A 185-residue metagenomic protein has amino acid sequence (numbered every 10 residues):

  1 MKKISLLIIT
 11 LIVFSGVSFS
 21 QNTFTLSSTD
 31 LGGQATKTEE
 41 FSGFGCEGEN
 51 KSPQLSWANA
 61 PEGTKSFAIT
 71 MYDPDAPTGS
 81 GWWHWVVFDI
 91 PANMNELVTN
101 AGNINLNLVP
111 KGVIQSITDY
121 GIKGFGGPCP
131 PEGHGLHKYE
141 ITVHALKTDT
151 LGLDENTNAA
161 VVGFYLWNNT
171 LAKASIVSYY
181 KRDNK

Functional and structural regions predicted by a protein language model:
I4-F14: Sec-dependent N-terminal signal peptides
G16-S20: Sec/Tat signal peptide C-region and signal peptidase I cleavage site
Q21-K185: N-terminus-centered regions that define maturation/targeting leaders and the start of the first functional domain
